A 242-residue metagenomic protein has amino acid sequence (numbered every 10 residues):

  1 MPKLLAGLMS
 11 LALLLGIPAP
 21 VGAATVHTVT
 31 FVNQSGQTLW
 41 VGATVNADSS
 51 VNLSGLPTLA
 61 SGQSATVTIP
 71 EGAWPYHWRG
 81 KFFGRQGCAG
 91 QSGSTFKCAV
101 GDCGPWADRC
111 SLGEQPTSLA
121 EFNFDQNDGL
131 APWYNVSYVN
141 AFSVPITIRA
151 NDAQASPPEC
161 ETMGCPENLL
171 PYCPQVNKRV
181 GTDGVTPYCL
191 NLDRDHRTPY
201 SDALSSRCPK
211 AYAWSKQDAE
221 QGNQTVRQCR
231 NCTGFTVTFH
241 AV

Functional and structural regions predicted by a protein language model:
M1-A23: Secretory targeting and sorting signals
A24-V242: Extracellular low-complexity, O-glycosylation-prone Ser/Thr/Pro/Gly-rich "stalks" and linkers flanking catalytic
